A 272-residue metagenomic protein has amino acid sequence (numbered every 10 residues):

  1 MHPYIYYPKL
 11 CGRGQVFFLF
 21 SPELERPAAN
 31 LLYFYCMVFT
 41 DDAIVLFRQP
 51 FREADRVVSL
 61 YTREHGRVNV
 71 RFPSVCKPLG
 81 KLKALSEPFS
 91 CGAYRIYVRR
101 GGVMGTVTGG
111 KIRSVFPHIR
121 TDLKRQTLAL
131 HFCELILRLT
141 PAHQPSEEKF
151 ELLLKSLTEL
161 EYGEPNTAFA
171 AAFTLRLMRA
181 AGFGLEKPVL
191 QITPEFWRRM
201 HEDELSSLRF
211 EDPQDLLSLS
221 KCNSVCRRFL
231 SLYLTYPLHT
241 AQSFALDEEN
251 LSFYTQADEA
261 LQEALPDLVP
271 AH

Functional and structural regions predicted by a protein language model:
M1-Y4, V16, E25-A28: Intrinsically disordered, low-complexity Ser/Thr- and Pro-rich stretches
P3, Y7-P8, C36: Short terminal hydrophobic/aromatic SLiMs and anchors at protein ends
C11-R13: Cationic, amphipathic, low-complexity segments that mediate targeting or membrane/lipid association
Q15-F17, L185: Polar low-complexity intrinsically disordered regions enriched in Ser/Thr and small residues
F20-C36: Short, Lys/Arg-enriched N-terminal segments with co-localized hydrophobic residues within the first ~10-30 amino acids
L32-R56, Y61-H272: Non-catalytic alpha-helical scaffolds and adjoining flexible linkers that form interface surfaces for assembly
